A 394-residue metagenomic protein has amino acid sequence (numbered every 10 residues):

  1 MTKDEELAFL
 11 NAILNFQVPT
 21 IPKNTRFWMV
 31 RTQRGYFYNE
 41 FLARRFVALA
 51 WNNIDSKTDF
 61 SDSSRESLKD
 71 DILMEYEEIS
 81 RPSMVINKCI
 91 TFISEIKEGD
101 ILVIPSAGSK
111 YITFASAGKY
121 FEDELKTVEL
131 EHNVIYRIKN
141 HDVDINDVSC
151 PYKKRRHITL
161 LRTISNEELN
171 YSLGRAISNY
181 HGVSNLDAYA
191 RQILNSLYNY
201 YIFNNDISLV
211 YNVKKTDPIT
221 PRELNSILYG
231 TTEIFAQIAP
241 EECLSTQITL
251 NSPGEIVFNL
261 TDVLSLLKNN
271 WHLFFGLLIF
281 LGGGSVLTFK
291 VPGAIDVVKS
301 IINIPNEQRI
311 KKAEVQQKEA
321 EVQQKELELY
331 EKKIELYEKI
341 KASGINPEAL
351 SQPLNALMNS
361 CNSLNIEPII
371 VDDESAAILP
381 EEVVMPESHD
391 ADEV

Functional and structural regions predicted by a protein language model:
T2-N87: Compositionally biased, charged N-terminal/linker segments
I90-K97: Short, well-ordered loop/turn sites that connect or cap secondary structure elements
I101, K110-E124: Short beta-strand-centered aromatic/proline hotspots
G118-I158: Short, solvent-exposed secondary-structure boundary/capping segments
Y171-H272, G276: Membrane-active, amphipathic/fusogenic segments and juxtamembrane/transmembrane anchors that bind or insert into lipid
K268-E367: Periodic self-assembly scaffolds
P353-V394: C-terminal assembly and membrane-engagement modules of membrane-active proteins
